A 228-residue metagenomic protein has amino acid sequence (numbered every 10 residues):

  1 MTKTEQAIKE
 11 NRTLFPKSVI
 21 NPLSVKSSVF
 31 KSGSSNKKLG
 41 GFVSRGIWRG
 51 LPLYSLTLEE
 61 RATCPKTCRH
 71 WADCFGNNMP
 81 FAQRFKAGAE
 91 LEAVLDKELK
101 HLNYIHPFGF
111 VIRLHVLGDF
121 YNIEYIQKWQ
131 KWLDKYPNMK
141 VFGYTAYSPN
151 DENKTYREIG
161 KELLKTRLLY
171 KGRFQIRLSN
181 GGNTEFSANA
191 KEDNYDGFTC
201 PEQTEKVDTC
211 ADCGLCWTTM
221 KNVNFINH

Functional and structural regions predicted by a protein language model:
M1-H228: Class I S-adenosyl-L-methionine
